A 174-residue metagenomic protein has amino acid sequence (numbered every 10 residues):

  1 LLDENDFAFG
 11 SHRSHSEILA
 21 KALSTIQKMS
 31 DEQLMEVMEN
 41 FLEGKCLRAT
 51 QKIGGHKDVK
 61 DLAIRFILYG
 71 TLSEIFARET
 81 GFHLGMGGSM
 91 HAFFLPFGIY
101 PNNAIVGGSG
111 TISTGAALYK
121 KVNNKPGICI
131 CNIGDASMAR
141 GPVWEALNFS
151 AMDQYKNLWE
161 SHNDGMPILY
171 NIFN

Functional and structural regions predicted by a protein language model:
L1-N163: Cofactor-binding active-site loop characterized by glycine-rich and histidine/acidic residues
R13, F173-N174: Short, ordered loop/turn segments at secondary-structure junctions
G134, I172-F173: Active-site flanking residues adjacent to catalytic metal/cofactor-binding acidic residues
K156, G165-I172: Short, proline-centered helix/strand-breaking motifs
